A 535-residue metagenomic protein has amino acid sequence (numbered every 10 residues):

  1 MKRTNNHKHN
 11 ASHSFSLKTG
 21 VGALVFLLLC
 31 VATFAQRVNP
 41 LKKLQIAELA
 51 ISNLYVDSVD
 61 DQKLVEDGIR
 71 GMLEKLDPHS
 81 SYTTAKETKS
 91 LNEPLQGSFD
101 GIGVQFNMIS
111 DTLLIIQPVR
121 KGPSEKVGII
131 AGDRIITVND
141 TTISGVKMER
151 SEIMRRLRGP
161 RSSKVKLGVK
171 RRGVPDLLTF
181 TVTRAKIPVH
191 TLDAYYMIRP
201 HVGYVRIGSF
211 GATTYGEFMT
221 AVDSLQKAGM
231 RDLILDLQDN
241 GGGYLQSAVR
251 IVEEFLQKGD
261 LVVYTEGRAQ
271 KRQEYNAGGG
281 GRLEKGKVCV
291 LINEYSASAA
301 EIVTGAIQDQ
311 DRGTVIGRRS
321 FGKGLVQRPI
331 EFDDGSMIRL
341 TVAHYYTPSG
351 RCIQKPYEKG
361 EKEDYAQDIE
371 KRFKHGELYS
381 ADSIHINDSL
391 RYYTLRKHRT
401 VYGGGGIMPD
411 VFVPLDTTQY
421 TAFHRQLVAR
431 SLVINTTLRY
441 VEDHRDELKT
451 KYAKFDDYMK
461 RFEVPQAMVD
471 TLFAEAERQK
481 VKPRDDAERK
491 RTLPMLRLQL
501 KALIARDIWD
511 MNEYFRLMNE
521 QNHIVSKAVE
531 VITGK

Functional and structural regions predicted by a protein language model:
M1-V38: Bacterial Sec-dependent N-terminal signal peptides
F34-P40, L44, E48-D61, T84 (+6 more regions): Cleft-lining beta-strand/loop regions that shape enzyme active-site pockets
V59-D77: An acidic helix/loop motif centered on a single conserved Asp/Glu that marks catalytic or ligand-interacting sites
D67, H79-Q117: PDZ/PDZ-like peptide-tail recognition elements
G132-R134: Structural motif
V138-N139, K170, P356, G404: Residue-level recognition of conserved beta-strand edge/terminus positions
C352-I353, Y357-K535: Conserved functional hotspot residues or short segments at active or partner-binding sites across diverse domains
